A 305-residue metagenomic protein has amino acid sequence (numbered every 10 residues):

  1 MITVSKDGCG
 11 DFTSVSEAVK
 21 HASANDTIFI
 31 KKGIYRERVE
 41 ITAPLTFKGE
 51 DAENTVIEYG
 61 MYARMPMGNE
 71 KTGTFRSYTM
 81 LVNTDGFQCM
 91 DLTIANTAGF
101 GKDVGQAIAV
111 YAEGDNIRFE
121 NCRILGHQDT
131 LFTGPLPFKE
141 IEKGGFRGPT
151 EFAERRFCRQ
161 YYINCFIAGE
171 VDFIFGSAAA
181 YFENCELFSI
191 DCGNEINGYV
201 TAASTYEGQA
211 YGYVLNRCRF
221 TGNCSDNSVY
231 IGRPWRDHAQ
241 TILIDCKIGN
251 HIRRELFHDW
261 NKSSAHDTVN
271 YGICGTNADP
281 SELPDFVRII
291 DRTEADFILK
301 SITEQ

Functional and structural regions predicted by a protein language model:
M1-Q305: Sequence-level preference for short, compositionally simple segments enriched in small aliphatic or small polar residues
